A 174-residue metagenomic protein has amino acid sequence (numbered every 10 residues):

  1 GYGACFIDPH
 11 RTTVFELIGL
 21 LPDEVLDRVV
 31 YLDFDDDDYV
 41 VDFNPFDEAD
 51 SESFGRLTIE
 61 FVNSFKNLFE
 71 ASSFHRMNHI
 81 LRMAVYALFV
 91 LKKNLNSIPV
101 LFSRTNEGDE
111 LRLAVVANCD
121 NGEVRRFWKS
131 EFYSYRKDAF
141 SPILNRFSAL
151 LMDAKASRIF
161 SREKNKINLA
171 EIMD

Functional and structural regions predicted by a protein language model:
G1-D174: P-loop NTPase motor domains
